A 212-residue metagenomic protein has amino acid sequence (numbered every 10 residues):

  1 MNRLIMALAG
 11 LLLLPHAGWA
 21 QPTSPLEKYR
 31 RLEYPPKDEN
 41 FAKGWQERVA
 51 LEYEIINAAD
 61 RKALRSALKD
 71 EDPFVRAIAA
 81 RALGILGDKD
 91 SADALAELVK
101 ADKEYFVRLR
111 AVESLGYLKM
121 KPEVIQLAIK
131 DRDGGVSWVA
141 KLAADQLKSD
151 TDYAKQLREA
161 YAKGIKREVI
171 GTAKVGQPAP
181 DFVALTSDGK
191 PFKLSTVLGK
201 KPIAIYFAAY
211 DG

Functional and structural regions predicted by a protein language model:
M1-L4: Positively charged n-region of N-terminal signal peptides that target proteins for export
A7-P15: Bacterial N-terminal signal peptides
H16-A20: Sec/Tat signal peptide C-region and signal peptidase I cleavage site
P22-P36, I56-K69, D88-K100, K119-K130 (+1 more regions): Amphipathic alpha-helical scaffolding segments comprising HEAT/armadillo-like alpha-solenoid repeats
K37-A58, S66, F74-D88, E97 (+3 more regions): Structural detector for internal amphipathic alpha-helices that build alpha-solenoid repeat scaffolds
G135-W138, L142-D181, L198: N-proximal helix/coil linker or "cap" segments that precede and/or mark the start of modular domains
S195-G212: Short active-site neighborhood of thiol/selenol oxidoreductases, capturing the structured segment around
